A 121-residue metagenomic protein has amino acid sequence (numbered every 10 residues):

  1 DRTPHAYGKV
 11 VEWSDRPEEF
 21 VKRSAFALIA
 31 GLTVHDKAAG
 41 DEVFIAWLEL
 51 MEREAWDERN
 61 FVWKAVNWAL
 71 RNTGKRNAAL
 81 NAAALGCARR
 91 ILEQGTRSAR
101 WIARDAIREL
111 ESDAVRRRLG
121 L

Functional and structural regions predicted by a protein language model:
D1-L121: Alpha-helical scaffold domains
